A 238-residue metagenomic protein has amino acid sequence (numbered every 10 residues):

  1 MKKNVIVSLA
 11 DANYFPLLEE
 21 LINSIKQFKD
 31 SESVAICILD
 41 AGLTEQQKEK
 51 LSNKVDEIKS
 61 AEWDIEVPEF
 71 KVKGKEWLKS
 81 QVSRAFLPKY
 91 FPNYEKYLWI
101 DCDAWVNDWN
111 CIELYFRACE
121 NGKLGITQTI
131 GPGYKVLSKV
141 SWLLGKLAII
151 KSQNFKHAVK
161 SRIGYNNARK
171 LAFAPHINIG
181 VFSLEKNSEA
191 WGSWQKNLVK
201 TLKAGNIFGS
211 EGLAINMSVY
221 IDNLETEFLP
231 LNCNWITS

Functional and structural regions predicted by a protein language model:
M1-S238: Glycosyltransferase catalytic domains, chiefly GT-A lineage
